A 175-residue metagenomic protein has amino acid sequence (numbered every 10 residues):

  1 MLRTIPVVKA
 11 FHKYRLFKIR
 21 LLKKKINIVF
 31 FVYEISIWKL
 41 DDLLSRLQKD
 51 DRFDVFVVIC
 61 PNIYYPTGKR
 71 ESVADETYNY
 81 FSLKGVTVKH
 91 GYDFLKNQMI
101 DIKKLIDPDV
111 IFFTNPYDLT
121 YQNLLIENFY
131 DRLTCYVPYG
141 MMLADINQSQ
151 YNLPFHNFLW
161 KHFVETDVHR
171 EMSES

Functional and structural regions predicted by a protein language model:
M1-K25: Membrane-proximal basic amphipathic "stem/tether" segments
V29-S175: Active-site and donor-binding regions of nucleotide-sugar-utilizing enzymes
